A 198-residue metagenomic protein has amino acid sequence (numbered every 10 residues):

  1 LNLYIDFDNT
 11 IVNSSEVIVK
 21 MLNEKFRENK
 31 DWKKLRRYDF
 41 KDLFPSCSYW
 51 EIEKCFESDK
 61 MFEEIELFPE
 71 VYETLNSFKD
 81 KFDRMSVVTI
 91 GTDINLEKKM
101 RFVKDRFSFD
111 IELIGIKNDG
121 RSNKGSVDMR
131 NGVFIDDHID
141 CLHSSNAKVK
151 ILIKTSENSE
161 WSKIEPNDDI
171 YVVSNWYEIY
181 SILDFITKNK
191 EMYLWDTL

Functional and structural regions predicted by a protein language model:
L1-E51: Active-site neighborhood of HAD-like aspartate-dependent phosphohydrolases
L1-I5, I18, K188, Y193-L198: Non-catalytic pre-domain segments flanking phosphatase-related domains
N2, G115-S145: Conserved Lys-Pro-Asp/Glu-containing loop-to-beta segment of HAD-superfamily phosphomonoesterases, centered on
N2, R84-S86, E112, V133 (+1 more regions): A structural signal for isolated positions on well-ordered beta-strands in alpha/beta enzyme cores
L43-S58, F82-M85: Short, basic/glycine-rich phosphate-binding loops at helix/coil junctions that contact nucleotide phosphates
F62-E66, V71-V103, I116: Substrate-recognition element of Asp-dependent hydrolases with the DxDx(T/V) motif
I114-K117, D169-E178: Short acidic-hydrophobic, aromatic-tinged amphipathic segments that line or gate anion-handling sites
V133-S174: Acidic, Mg2+-coordinating phosphoryl-transfer loop and its flanking beta/alpha structural elements, shared across
